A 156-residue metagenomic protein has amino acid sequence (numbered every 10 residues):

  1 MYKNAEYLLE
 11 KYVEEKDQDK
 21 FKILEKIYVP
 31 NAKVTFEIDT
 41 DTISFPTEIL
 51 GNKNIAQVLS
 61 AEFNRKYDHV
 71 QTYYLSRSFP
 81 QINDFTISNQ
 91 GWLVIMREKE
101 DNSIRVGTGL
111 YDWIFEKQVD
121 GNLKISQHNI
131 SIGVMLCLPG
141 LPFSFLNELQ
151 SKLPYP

Functional and structural regions predicted by a protein language model:
M1-E14, Q18, K22, K26 (+2 more regions): Short, low-complexity N-terminal intrinsically disordered segments enriched in polar/charged residues
Y2-E10, E98-I104, I114-P156: Terminal "cap-and-tail" regions of soluble proteins that handle hydrophobic small molecules
Y12, K16, I43, T47 (+1 more regions): Conserved aromatic-histidine-acidic binding/catalytic patches
P30-G91: A solvent-exposed, acidic/Ser-Thr-rich amphipathic alpha-helical stretch
G51, G107-G109, P154: Glycine-centered flexibility motif
F63-H69, K99-V106: Short, solvent-exposed secondary-structure boundary motifs
Y73-F79, T108-K117: Hydrophobic/aromatic beta-strand elements that line small-molecule binding cavities or substrate pockets in beta-rich
S78, D84-W92, S103-L110, Q127-M135: Eukaryotic helix-grip
